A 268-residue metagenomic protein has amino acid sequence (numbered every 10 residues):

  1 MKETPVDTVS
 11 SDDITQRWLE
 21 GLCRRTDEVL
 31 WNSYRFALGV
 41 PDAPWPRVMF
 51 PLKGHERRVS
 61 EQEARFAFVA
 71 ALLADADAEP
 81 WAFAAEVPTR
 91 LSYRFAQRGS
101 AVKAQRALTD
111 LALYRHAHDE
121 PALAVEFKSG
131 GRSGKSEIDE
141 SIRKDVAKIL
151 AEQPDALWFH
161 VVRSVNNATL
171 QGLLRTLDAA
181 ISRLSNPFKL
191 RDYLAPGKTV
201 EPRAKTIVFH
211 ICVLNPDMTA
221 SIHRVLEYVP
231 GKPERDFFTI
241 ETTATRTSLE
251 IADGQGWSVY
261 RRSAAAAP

Functional and structural regions predicted by a protein language model:
M1-A78: Interdomain/boundary linker segments immediately adjacent to catalytic/signaling cores
M49-R57, R94-S100, K128-E137: Surface-exposed cleft-lining segments at the edges of enzyme active sites
E56-R57, W81-E120: Active-site metal-binding core of divalent-cation-utilizing nuclease and nuclease-like domains
V59, E63, A67, R106 (+1 more regions): Short, well-structured alpha-helical interface segments that form or flank functional binding sites
E61-E63, E86-P88, E126: Acidic-residue sensor for enzyme active/binding pockets
L113, L123-V125, A266-P268: Functional cleft and adjacent loop/helix regions within the main domain that mediate ligand binding or catalysis
D119-I181: Catalytic cores of nucleic-acid endonucleases
V161-P268: Domain-level recognition of nuclease-like catalytic cores that cleave nucleotide substrates
